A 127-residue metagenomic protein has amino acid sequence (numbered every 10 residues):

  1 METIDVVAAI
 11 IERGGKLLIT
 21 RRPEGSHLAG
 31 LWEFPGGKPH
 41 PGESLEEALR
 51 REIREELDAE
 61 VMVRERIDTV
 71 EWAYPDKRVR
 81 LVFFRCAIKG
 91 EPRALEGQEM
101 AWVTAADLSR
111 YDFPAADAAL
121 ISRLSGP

Functional and structural regions predicted by a protein language model:
M1-L17, K38: Conserved N-terminal beta-strand and adjoining loop/helix that marks the start of the Nudix/MutT-like hydrolase domain
D5-V7, G15, V79-V82, Q98: Change "...and in nucleic-acid phosphodiester-cleaving endonucleases..." to "...and in nucleic-acid processing enzymes
A9, F34, T104: Residue-level signal for inorganic ion chemistry
A9, L49, R66, F83-R85: A structural signal for short, well-ordered beta-strand segments
I11-E12, I19, C86, W102: Conserved hydrophobic "DFG−1" position in protein kinase catalytic cores
K16-E55: Conserved Nudix-box catalytic region and its N-terminal flanking loop in Nudix hydrolases and closely related
E60-M62, V70-R93, A101-A105: Active-site-adjacent beta-strand/loop module that shapes the phosphate/pyrophosphate-binding cleft
R85, R93-L124: NUDIX/MutT-family hydrolases
